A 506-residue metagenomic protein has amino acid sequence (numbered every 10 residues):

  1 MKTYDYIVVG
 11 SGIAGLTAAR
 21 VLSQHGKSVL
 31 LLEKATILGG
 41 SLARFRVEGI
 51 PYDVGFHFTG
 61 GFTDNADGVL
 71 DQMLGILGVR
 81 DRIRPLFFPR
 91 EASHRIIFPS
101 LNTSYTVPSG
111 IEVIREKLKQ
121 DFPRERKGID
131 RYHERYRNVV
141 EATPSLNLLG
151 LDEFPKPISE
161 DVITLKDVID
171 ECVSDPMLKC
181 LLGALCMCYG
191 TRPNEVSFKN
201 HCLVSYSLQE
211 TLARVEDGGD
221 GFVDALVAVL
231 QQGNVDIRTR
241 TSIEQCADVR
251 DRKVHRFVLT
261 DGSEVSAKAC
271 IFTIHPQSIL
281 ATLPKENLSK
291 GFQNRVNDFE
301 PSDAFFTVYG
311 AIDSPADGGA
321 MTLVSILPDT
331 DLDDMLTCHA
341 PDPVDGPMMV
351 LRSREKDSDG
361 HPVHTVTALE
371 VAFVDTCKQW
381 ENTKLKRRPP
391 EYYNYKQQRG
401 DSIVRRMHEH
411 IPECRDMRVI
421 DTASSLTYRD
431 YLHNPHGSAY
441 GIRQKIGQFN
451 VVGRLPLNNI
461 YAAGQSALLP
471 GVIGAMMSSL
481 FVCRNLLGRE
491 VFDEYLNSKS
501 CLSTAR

Functional and structural regions predicted by a protein language model:
K2-E134: N-terminal glycine-rich phosphate/pyrophosphate-binding loop and immediately adjacent elements
S100-V196: Rossmann-like flavin
K179-Y189, E409-L469: A glycine-rich dinucleotide-binding beta-alpha-beta segment and adjacent secondary-structure elements that constitute
L203-V254: Helical element adjacent to the flavin cofactor pocket in flavoenzyme catalytic cores
R214, E244-H361, S503: Mid-domain catalytic core of redox enzymes that form a hydrophobic substrate pocket/lid adjacent to a catalytic redox
P315-A423: C-terminal segments that line or cap access tunnels to active or ligand-binding sites in enzymes and enzyme-associated
Q465-L487: A conserved FAD-binding loop/helix module that cradles the flavin
G488-R506: Active-site-proximal substrate-binding core of FAD-dependent oxidoreductases
